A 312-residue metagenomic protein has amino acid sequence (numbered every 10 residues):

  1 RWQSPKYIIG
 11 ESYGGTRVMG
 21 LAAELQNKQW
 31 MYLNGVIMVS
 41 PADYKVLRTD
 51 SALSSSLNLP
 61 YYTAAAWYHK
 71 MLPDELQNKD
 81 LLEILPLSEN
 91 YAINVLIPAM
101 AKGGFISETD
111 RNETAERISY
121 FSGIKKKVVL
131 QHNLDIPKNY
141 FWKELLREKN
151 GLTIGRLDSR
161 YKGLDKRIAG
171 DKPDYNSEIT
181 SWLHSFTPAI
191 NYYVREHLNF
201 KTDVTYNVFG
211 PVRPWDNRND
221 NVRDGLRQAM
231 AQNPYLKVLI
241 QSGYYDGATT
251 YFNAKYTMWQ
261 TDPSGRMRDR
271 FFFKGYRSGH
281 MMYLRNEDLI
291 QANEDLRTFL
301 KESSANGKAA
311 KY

Functional and structural regions predicted by a protein language model:
W2-Y13: Alpha/beta-hydrolase fold nucleophile elbow
S12, A42, Y244-Y245: Residue-level signal for short, function-critical loop segments
G14-M19: Catalytic nucleophile loop
G20, L236, T250-Q260: Short alpha-helix in the alpha/beta-hydrolase fold that links the catalytic acid
A22, Q26-Y120: A catalytic-pocket lid/entrance helix-loop region that shapes and gates access to the active site across common
M38, F273-G279: Short glycine-rich catalytic loops that host catalytic nucleophiles or stabilize transition states across multiple
K102-T249: Alpha/beta-hydrolase fold catalytic core
R277-L289: Catalytic histidine-centered segment of alpha/beta-hydrolase-like enzymes
